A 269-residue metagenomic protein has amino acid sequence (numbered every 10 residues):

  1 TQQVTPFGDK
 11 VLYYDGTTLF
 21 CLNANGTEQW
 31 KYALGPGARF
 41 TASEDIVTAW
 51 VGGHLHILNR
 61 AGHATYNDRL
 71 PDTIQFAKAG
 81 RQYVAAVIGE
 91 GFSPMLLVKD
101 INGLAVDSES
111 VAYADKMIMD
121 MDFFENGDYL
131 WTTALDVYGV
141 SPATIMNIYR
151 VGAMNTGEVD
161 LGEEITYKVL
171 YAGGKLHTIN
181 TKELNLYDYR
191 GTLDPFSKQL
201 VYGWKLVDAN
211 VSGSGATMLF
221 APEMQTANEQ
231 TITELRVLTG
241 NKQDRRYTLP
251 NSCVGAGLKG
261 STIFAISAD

Functional and structural regions predicted by a protein language model:
T1, G16-A33, H54-R69, M95-A112 (+4 more regions): Surface-exposed loop/turn elements that mediate protein-protein interactions on large endomembrane-trafficking
Q2-T5, L34-D45, P71-Q82, A114-F124 (+3 more regions): Repeated scaffold domains used in trafficking and secretory/extracellular systems, primarily beta-propellers
F7-T17, S43-L58, R81-D100, W131-G139 (+3 more regions): Beta-strand C-termini and the immediately following turn/loop, strongest in propeller blades
E28-T133: Non-cytosolic head/periplasmic domains of membrane-anchored proteins
M119-A153, V169: Loop-centered beta-sheet repeat module
